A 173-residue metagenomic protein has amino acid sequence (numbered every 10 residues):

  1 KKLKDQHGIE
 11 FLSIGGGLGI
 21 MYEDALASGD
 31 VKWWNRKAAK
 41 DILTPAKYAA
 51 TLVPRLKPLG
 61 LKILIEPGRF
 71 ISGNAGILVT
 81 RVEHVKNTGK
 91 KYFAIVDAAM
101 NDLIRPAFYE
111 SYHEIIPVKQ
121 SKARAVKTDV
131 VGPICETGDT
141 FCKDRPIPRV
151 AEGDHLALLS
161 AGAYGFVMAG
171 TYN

Functional and structural regions predicted by a protein language model:
K1-R81: Active-site loop/helix belt of alpha/beta enzymes
T51, G60-N173: Charged (often Lys/Glu-rich) extended helix/loop segments that serve as interaction or gating elements
